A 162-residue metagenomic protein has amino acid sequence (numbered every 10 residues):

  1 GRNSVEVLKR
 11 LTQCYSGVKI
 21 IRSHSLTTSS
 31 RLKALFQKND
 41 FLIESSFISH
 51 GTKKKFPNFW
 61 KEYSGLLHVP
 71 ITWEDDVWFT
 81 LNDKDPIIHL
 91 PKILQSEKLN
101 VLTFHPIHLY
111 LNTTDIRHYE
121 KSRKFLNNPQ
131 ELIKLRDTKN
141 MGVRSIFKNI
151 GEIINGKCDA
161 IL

Functional and structural regions predicted by a protein language model:
G1-V7: Substrate-binding cleft of extracellular glycoside hydrolase catalytic domains
K9, Q13-G17, S29-L42, S46-L162: Terminal accessory/targeting
K19-S23: Short catalytic-loop micro-motif centered on adjacent basic/acidic residues
